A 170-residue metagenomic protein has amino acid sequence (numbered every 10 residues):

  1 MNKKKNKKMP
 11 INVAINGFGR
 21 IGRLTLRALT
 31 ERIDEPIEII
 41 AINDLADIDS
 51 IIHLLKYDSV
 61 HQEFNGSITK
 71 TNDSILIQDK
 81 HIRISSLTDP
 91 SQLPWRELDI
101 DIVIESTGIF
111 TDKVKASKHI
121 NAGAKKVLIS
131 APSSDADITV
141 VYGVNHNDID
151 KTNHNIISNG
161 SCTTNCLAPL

Functional and structural regions predicted by a protein language model:
K5-L170: N-terminal Rossmann-like NAD(P) cofactor-binding subdomain of oxidoreductases, focused on the glycine-rich
